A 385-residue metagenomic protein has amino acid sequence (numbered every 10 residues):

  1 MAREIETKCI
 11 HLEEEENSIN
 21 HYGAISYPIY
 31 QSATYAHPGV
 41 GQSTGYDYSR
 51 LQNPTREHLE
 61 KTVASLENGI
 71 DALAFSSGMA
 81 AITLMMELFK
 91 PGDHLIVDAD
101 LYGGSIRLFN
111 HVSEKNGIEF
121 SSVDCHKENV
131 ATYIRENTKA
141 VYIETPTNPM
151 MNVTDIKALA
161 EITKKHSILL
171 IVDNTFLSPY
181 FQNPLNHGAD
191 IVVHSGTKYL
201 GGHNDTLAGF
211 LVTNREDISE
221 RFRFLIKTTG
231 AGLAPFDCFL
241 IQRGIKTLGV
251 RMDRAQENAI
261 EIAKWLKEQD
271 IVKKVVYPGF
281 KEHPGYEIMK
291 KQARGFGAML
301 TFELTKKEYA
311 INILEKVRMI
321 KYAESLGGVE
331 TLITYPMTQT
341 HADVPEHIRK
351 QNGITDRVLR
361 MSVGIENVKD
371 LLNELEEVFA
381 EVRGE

Functional and structural regions predicted by a protein language model:
M1-N53, L59-T62: N-terminal "arm"/small-domain region of PLP-dependent enzymes with the aminotransferase-like
N17-S18, A72-I271, E287: Conserved PLP-enzyme active-site core in the AAT-like
I29, P38-H58, L332-R357: Glycine-rich phosphate/pyrophosphate-binding loop and adjacent beta-alpha nucleotide/cofactor-binding cores
T34-T83, E87-L88, G104-H111: Conserved N-terminal alpha-helix of the aminotransferase class I/II PLP-enzyme fold
N110, E119-S121, R251, E308 (+1 more regions): PLP-dependent enzyme catalytic core of the Aspartate aminotransferase-like
T229-G230, V317-G327, V378-E385: A common structural junction motif
I241-V250, G297-T305, R360-G364: Short, well-ordered beta-strand elements within core beta-sheets of diverse protein domains
I260-E324, V344-E346, K350: Conserved small-domain helix->loop->beta segment predominantly found in fold-type I
